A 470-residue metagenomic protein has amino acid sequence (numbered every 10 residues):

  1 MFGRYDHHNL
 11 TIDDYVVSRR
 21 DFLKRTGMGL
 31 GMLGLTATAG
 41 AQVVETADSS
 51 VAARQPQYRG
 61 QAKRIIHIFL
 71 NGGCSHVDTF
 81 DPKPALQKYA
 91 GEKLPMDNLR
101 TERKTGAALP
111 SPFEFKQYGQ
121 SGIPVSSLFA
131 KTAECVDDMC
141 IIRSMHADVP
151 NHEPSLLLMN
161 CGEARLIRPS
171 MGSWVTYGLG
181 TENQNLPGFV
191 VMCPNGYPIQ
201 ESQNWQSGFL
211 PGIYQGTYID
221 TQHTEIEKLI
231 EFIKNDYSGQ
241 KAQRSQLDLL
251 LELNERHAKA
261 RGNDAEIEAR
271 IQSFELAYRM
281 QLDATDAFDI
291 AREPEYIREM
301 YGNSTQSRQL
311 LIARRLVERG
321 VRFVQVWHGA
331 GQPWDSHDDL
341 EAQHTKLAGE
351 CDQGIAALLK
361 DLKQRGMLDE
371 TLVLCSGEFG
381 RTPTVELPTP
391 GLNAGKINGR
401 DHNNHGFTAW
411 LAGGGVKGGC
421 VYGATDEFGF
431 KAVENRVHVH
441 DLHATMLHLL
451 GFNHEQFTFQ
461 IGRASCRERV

Functional and structural regions predicted by a protein language model:
M1-R469: Ligand-binding pockets and gating/stacking loops
